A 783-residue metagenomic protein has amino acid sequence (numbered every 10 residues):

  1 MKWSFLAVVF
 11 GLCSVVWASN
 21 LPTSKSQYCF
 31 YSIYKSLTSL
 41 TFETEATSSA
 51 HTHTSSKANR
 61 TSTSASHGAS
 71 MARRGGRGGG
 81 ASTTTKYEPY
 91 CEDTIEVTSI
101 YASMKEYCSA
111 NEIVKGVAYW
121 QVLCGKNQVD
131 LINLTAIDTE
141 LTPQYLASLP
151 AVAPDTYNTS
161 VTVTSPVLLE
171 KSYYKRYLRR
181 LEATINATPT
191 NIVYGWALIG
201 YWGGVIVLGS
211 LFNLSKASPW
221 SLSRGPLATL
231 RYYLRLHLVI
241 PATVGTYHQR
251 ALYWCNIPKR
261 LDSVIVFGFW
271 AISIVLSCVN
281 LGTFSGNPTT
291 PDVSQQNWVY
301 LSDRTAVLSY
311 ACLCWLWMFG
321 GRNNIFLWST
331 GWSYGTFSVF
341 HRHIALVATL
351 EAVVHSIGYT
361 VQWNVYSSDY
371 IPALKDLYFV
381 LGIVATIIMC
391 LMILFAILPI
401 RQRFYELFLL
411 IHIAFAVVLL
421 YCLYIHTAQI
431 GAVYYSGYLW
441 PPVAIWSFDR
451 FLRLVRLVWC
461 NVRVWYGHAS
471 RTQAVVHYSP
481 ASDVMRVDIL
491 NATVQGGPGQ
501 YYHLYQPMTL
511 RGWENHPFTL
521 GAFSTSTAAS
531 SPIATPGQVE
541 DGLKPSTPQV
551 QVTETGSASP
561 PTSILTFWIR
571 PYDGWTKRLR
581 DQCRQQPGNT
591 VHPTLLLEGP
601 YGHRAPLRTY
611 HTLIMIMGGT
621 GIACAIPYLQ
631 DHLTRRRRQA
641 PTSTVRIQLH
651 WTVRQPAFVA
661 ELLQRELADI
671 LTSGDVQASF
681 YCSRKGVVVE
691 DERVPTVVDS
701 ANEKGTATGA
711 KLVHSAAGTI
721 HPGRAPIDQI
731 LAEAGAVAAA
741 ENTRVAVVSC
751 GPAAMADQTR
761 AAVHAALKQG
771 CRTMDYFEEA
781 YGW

Functional and structural regions predicted by a protein language model:
M1-V9: Classical eukaryotic N-terminal signal peptides for Sec-dependent ER targeting/secretion, especially the positively
F10-Y177, L181: Mature extracellular/luminal domains of secreted and GPI-anchored eukaryotic proteins, especially small
A46-T83, P288-T290, S526-P560, R638-T642 (+1 more regions): Intrinsically disordered, low-complexity domain-flanking/linker segments in eukaryotic proteins, enriched
A151-Y177, E540-G542, A558-T562, F567 (+5 more regions): Reductase modules of NAD(P)H-dependent flavoproteins
N186-G200, G204, L236-R453: Membrane-embedded alpha-helical bundles of multi-pass integral membrane proteins
G203-L227, M318-F326, I397-R403, F448-G467 (+2 more regions): Transmembrane-helix exit/juxtamembrane "anchor" motif
I397-R401, E406, L410, A414-H426 (+2 more regions): Membrane-proximal cytosolic interface modules of multi-pass membrane proteins
G467-T590, V653-R654, C682: Ferredoxin-reductase
